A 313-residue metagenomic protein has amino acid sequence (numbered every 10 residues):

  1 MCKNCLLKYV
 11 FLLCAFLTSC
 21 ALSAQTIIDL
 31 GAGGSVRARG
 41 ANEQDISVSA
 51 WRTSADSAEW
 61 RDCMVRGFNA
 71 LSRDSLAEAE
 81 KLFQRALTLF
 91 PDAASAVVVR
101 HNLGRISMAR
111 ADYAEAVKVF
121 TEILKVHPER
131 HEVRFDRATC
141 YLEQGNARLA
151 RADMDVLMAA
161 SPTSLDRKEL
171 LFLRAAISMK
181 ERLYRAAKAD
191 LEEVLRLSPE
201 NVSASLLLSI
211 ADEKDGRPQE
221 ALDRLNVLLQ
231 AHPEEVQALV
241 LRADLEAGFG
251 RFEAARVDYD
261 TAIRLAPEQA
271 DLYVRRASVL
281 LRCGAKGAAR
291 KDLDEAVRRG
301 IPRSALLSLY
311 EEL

Functional and structural regions predicted by a protein language model:
E59-L89, R105, A109, A176: Alpha-helical segment of the N-proximal tetratricopeptide repeat
W60, A94-V97, H131-E132, S164-E169 (+4 more regions): Helix-start (N-cap) detector for alpha-helical repeat units in TPR-like alpha-solenoids, especially tetratricopeptide
V65, V98-N102, D136, L173 (+4 more regions): Canonical tetratricopeptide repeat
S72-R73, I106-A109, E143-Q144, A176 (+5 more regions): Register position in tetratricopeptide repeats
L89-D92, V126, A160-T163, L197 (+3 more regions): Structural marker of alpha-solenoid helical repeat scaffolds
